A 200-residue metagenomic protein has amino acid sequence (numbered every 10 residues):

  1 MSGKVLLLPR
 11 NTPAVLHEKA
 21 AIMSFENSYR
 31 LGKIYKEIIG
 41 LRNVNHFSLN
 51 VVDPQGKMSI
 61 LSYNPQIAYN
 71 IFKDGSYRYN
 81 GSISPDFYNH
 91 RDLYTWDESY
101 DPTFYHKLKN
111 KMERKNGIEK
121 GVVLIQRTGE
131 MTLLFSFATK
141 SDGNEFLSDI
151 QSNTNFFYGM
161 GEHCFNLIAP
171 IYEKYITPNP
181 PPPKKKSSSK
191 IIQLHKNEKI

Functional and structural regions predicted by a protein language model:
M1-L41, N45-H46: Charge-rich, low-complexity N-terminal segments
S2-L8, V15, Q66-G75, D86-Y88 (+4 more regions): Non-catalytic regulatory/interaction regions at protein termini and inter-domain linkers
L16, A20-I34, K140-E198: Juxtadomain coupling helices with adjacent low-complexity linkers
I22-E26, K36-N116: Structured interaction and signal-relay segments at domain junctions
F72-Y77, P85-F87, K120-V122, L147-D149 (+2 more regions): Glycine-rich loops and low-complexity Gly/Arg-rich segments that provide flexible linkers or classic glycine-based
K107-M131: Helix-to-coil/beta transition segments that act as allosteric "coupling" elements at the rims of sensory or catalytic
M131-K140: Sensory beta-strand/linker motifs that couple input domains to effectors
